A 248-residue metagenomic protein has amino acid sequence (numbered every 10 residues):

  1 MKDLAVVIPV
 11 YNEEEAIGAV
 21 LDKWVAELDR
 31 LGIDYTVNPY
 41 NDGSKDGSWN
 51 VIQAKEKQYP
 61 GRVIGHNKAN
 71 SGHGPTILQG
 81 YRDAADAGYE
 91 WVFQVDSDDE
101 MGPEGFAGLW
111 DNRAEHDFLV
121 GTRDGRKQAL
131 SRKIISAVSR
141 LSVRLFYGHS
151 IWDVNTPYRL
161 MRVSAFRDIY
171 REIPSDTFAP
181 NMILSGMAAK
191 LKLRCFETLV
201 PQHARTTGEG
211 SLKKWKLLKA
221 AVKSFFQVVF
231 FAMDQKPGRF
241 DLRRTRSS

Functional and structural regions predicted by a protein language model:
D3-A5, T36, I183: Cell-envelope/extracellular polymer assembly enzymes that use nucleotide-activated donors
E13-A16, S44, H73: Donor nucleotide-sugar binding loop of glycosyltransferases
E13-L28: Short, well-formed alpha-helical segments that are part of the catalytic scaffolds of diverse glycosyltransferases
Y35-N38, W49-A87: Conserved donor nucleotide-binding strand/loop of the catalytic core
N41-N50, D99: A conserved acidic beta->alpha catalytic loop
K68-D86, W91, E100-F178, R205-W215 (+3 more regions): Acceptor/aglycone-binding surface of glycosyltransferases and processive sugar-polymer synthases
D176, S185-H203: Catalytic donor-sugar/metal-binding loop of nucleotide-sugar-dependent glycosyltransferases
